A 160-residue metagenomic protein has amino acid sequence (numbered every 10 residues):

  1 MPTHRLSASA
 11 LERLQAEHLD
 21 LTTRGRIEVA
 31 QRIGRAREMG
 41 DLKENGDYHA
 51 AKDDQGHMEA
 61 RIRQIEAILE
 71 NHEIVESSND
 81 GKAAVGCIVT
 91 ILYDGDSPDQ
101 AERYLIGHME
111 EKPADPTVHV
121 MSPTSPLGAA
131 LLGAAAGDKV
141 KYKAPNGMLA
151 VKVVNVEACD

Functional and structural regions predicted by a protein language model:
M1-R63, D160: Helix-rich terminal scaffold detector
D20-T23, H57, A67, A129-A136 (+1 more regions): Short, intrinsically disordered, mixed-charge
E38, E70-N71, T117: Glycine-rich, flexible loop/turn motifs
D54, V151-K152: Short amphipathic alpha-helical leader/targeting segments
E59-E73: Amphipathic alpha-helical coiled-coil segments
V75-V151, E157: Non-DNA-binding regulatory cores of transcription-related proteins, predominantly C-terminal effector-binding
